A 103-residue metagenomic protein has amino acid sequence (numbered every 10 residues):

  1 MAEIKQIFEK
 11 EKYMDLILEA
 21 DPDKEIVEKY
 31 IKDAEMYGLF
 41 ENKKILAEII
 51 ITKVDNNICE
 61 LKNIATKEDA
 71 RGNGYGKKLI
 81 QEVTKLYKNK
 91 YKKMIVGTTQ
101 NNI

Functional and structural regions predicted by a protein language model:
M1-E9: Conserved N-terminal entry element of GNAT/NAT acetyltransferase domains
M14-E48: Active-site rim helix/loop that mediates acceptor-substrate recognition in acyltransferases
E35, N57, K92: Short coil/turn segments at beta-strand junctions that form active-site/ligand-binding loops
G38, K44-K53, N57-A65: Conserved beta-strand in the GNAT
A65-E68, T98: Structured beta->alpha junctions
T66, G72-K85: Conserved acetyl-CoA-binding loop-helix of GNAT-fold acetyltransferases
Y87-T99: Conserved GNAT acetyl-CoA-binding A-motif
